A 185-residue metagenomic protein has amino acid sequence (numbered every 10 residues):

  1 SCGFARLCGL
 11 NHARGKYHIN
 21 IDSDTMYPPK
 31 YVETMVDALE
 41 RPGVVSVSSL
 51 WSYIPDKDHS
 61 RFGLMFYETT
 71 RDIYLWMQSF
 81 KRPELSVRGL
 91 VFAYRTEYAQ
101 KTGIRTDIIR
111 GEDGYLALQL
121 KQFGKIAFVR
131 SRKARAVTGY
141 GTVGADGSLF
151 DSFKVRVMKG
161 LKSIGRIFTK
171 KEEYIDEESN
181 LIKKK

Functional and structural regions predicted by a protein language model:
S1-A13: Glycine-rich, basic loop-to-helix element that forms the pyrophosphate-binding segment of sugar-nucleotide handling
R14-G15, R88-T102: Conserved nucleotide-sugar donor-binding and metal-coordinating catalytic region shared by glycosyltransferases
H18: Short aromatic/hydrophobic "clamp" motif used to bind/position activated sugar donors
D22-M26: The conserved acidic donor/metal-binding loop of glycosyltransferases
K30-R61: Conserved donor NDP-sugar-binding/catalytic core segment of glycosyltransferases
S49-P55, G63-L85: Short, flexible, basic/aromatic active-site loop/helix in glycosyltransferases
R110-L116: Acidic donor-binding loop at a coil-to-helix junction in glycosyltransferase catalytic cores that engages
R130-S148: Active-site donor/metal-binding and catalytic loop motifs of nucleotide-sugar-dependent glycosylation enzymes
